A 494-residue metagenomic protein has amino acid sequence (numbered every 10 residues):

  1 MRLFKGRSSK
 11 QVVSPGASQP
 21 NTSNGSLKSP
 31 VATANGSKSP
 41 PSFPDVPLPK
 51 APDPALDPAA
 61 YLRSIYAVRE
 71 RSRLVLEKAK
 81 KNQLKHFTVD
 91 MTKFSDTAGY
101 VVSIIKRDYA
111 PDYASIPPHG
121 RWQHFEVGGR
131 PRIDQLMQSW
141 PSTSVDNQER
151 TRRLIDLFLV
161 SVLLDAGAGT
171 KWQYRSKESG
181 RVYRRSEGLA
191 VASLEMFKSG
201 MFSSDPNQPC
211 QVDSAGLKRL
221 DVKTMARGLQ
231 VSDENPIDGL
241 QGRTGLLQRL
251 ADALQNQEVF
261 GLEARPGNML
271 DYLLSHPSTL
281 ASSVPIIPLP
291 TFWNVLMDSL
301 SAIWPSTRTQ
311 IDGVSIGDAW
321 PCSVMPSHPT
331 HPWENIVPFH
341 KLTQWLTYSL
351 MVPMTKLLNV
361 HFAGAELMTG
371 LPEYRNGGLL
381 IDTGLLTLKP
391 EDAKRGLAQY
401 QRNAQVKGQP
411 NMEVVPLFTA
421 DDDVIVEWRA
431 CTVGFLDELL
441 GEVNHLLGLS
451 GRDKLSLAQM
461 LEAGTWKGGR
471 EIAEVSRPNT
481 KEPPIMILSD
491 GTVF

Functional and structural regions predicted by a protein language model:
R2-P353, L357, A363-D392, P416-F494: Extended, well-ordered protein cores
E391-M412, L417: Long, intrinsically disordered, low-complexity Ser/Thr/Pro-rich regulatory/activation regions of nuclear proteins
